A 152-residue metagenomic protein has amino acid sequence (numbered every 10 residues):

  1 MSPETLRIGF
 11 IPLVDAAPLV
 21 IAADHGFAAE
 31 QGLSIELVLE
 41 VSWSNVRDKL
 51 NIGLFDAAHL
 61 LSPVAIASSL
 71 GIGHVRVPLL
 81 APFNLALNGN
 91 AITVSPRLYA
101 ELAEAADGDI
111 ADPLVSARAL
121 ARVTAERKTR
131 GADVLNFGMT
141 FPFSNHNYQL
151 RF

Functional and structural regions predicted by a protein language model:
S2-F152: Short, glycine-/small- and polar/acidic-enriched structural segments that line small-molecule recognition paths
